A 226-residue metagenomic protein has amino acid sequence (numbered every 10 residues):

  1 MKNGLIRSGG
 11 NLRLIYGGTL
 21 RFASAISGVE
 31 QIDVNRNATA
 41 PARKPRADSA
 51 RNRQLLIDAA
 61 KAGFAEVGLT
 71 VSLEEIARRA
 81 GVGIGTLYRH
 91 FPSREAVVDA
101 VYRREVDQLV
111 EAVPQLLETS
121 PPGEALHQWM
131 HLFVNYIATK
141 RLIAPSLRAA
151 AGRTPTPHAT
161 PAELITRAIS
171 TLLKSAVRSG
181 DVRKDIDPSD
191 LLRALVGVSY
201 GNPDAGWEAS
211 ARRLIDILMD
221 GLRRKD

Functional and structural regions predicted by a protein language model:
M1-R79, A96-D99: Basic, helix-initiating cap at the start of DNA-binding domains
N11-R36, P114, G123-D226: An extended, acidic
K44-A59, I76-G81, V113, S179-V198: Extended hydrophobic secondary-structure segments
R51, L55-A62, R79, A96-Q115 (+4 more regions): Alpha-helical structural segments
Q54, E74, G85, E95 (+2 more regions): Residues in well-ordered alpha-helical elements
G68, P92-A96, A100, L117 (+3 more regions): Residues in soluble alpha-helical coiled-coils and helical-bundle/repeat scaffolds
G68-L69, R89, R183: Helix-turn-helix/winged-helix DNA-binding modules
G81-F91: Short hydrophobic/aromatic patch on the recognition helix
